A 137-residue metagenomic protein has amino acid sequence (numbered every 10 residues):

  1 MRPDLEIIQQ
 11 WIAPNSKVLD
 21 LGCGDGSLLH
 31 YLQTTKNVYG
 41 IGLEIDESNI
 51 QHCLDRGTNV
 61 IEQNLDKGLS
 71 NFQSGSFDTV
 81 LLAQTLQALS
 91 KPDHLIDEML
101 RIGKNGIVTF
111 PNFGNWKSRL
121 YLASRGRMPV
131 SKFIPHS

Functional and structural regions predicted by a protein language model:
M1-N15: Conserved alpha-helix/loop element of class I SAM-dependent methyltransferases that forms part of the SAM/SAH-binding
G22-G24: Class I SAM-dependent methyltransferase "Motif I" SAM/SAH-binding loop
G26-H30: Glycine-rich SAM-binding Motif I of class I
Y31-G68: Class I SAM-dependent methyltransferase SAM/SAH-binding core
G68-S74: Short conserved loop adjoining the S-adenosyl-L-methionine
T79-S90: A short SAM/SAH-binding and catalytic strip from SAM-dependent methyltransferases
D93-R101, N105-S137: S-adenosyl-L-methionine-dependent methyltransferase catalytic module, highlighting the catalytic core
